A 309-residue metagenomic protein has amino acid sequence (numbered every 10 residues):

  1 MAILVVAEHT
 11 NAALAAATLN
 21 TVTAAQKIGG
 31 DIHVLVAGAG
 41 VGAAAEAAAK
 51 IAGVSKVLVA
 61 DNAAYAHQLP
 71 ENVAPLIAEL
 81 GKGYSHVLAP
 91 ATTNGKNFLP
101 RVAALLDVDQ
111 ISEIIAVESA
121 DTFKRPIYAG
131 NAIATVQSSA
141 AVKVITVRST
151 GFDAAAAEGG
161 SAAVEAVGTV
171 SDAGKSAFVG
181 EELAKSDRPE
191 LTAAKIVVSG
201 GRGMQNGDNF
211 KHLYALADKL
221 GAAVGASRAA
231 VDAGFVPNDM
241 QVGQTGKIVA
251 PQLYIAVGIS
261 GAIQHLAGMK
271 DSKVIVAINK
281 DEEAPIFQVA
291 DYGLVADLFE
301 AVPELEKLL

Functional and structural regions predicted by a protein language model:
M1-L309: N-terminal glycine-rich FAD/FM-binding segment characteristic of electron-transfer flavoproteins
